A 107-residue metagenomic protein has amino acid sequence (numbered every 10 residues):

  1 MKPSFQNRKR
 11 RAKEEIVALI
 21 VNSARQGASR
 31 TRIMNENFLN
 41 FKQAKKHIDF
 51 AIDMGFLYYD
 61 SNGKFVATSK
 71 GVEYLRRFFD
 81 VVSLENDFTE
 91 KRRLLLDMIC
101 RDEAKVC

Functional and structural regions predicted by a protein language model:
M1-A18: Short alpha-helical segments that sit at the start of domains
K2, D80-C107: Amphipathic alpha-helical dimerization/coiled-coil segments that flank or bridge DNA-binding/regulatory modules
V17-N22, L75: Hydrophobic residues on short alpha-helical segments
G27-E36: Short acidic, hydrophobic short linear motifs in intrinsically disordered regions
I33, I48-M54: Basic amphipathic alpha-helical segments that dock to polyanions
D53-N62: A short, conserved structural fragment
G63-F78: Basic, amphipathic "hinge/linker" alpha-helix immediately C-terminal to the N-terminal HTH DNA-binding motif
